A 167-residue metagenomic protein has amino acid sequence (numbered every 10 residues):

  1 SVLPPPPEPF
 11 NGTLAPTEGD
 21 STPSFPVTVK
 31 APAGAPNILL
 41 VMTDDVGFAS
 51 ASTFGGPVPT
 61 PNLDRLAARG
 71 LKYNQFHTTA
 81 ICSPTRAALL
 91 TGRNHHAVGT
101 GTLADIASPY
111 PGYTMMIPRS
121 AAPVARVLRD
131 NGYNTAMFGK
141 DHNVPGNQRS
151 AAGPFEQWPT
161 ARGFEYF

Functional and structural regions predicted by a protein language model:
S1-F167: Formylglycine-dependent sulfatase
